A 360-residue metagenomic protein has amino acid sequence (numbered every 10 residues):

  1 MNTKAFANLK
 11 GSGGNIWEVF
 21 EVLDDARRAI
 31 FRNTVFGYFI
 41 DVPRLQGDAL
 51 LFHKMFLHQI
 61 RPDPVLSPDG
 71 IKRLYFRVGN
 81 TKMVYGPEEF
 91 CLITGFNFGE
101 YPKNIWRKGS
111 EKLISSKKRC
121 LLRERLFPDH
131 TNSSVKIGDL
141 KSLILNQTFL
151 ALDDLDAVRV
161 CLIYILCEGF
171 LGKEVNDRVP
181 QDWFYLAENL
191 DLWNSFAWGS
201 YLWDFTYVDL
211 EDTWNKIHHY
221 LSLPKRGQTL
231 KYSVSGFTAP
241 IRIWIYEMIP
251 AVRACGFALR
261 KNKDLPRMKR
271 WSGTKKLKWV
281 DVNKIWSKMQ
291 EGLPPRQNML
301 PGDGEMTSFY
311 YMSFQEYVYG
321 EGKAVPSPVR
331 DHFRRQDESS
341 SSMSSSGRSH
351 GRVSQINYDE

Functional and structural regions predicted by a protein language model:
M1-E360: Structural stabilizers in ordered domains
